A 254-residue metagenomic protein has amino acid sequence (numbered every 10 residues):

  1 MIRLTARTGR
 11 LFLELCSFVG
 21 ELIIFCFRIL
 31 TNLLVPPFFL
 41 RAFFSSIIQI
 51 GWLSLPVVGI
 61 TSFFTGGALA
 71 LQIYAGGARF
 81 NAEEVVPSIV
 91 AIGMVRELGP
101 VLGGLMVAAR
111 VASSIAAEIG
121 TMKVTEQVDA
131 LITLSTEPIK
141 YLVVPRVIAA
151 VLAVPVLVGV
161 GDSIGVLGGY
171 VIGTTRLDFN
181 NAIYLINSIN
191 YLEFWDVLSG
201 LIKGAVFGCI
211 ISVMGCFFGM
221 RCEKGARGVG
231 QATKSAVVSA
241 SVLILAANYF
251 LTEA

Functional and structural regions predicted by a protein language model:
M1-R41, F218-G219, E223: Short, membrane-interfacial amphipathic segments enriched in basic
S46-L102, M106: Active-site cofactor/substrate anionic-group-binding motifs, chiefly glycine- and Lys/Arg-rich phosphate-binding loops
G51, L55, G59, L98 (+4 more regions): Selective transmembrane-helix segments that form parts of the transport pathway or gating/packing helices in multipass
F63, G67, L105, A109-R110 (+5 more regions): Hydrophobic positions within alpha-helical transmembrane segments of bacterial inner-membrane proteins
Q72-V95, V160-A205, C209, V213-S235 (+1 more regions): Membrane-interfacial helix-loop-helix connectors in multipass membrane proteins
L105-K123: A hydrophobic alpha-helix feature that marks transmembrane segments and, especially, their cytosolic C-terminal ends
I119-V144, A226-V229: Short cytoplasmic-facing helical segments at TM-TM junctions of multi-pass membrane proteins
T233-L251: Helical hairpin unit composed of two closely spaced alpha helices linked by a short loop
